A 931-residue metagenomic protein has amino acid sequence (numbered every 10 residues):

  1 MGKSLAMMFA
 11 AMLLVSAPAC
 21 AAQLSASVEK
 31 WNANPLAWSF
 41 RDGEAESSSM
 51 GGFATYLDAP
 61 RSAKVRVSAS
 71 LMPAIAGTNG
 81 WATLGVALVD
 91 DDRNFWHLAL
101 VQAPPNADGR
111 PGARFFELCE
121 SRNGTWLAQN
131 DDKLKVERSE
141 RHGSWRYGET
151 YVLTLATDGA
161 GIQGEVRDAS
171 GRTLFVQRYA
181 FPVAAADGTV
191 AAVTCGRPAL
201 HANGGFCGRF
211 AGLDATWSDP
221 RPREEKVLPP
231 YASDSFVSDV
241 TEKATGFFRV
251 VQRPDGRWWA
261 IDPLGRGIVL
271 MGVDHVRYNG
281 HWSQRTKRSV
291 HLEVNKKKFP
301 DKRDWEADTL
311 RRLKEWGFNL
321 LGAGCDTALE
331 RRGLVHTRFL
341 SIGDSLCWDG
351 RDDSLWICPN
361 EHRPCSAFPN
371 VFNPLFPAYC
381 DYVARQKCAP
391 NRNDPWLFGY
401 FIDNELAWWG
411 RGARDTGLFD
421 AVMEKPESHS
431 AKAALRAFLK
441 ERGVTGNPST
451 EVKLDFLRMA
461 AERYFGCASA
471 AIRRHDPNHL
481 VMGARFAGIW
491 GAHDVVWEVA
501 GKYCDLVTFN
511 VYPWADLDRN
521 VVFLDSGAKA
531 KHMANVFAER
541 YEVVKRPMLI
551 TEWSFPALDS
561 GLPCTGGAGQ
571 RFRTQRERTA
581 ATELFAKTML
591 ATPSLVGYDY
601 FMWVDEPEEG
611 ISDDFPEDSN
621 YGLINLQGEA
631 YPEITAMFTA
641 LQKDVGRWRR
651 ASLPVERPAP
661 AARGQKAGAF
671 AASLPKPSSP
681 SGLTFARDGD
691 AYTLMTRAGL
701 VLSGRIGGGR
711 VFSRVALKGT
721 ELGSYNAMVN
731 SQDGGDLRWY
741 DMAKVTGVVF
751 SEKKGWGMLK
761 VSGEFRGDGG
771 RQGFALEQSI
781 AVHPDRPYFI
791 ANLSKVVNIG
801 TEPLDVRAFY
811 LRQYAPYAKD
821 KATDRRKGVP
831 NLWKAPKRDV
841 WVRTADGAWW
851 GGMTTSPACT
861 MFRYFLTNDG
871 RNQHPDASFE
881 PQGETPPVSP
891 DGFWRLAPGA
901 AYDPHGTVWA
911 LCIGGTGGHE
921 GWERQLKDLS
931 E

Functional and structural regions predicted by a protein language model:
S49-G52, L57-R61, A76-T83, W145-T154 (+15 more regions): Beta-strand-rich recognition/accessory modules
S49-W126: Secretory/extracellular carbohydrate-interaction modules and structurally similar beta-sandwich "look-alikes"
A74-A87, D785-T844: Acidic (Asp/Glu-rich), glycine- and aromatic
N94, F116, G124, G267-L270 (+2 more regions): Acidic-aromatic substrate-binding/catalytic surfaces of carbohydrate-active enzymes
E225-G399, G446-A460: Active-site-adjacent substrate/metal-binding segments within catalytic domains of carbohydrate-active enzymes
P254, P263, R363-V371, N393-W497: Polysaccharide-binding and catalytic clefts of secreted carbohydrate-active enzymes
L418-V422, F601-G664: Aromatic-rich peripheral "rim/lid" segments of glycoside hydrolase catalytic domains that contact and position glycan
D455, M459-A470, R474-G567, E583-L590: Glycoside hydrolase catalytic-domain groove-lining segments
